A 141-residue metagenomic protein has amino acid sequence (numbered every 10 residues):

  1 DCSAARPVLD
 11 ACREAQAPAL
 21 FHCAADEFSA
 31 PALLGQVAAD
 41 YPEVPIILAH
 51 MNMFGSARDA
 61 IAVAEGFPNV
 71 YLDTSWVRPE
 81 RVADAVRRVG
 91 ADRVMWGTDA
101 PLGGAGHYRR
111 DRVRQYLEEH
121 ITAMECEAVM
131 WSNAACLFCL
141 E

Functional and structural regions predicted by a protein language model:
D1, V86-R88, T122-A123, A128: Hydrophobic alpha-helical segments and their boundary regions
C2-W96, G103: Catalytic pocket-lining loop regions of alpha/beta-barrel enzymes, especially the amidohydrolase/enolase/GH5 lineages
P7-V8, V94-D99, E119-T122, C139-E141: A general structural signal for short secondary-structure boundary/capping elements
G104-E141: Mid-to-C-terminal alpha-helical segments outside catalytic/metal-binding sites
